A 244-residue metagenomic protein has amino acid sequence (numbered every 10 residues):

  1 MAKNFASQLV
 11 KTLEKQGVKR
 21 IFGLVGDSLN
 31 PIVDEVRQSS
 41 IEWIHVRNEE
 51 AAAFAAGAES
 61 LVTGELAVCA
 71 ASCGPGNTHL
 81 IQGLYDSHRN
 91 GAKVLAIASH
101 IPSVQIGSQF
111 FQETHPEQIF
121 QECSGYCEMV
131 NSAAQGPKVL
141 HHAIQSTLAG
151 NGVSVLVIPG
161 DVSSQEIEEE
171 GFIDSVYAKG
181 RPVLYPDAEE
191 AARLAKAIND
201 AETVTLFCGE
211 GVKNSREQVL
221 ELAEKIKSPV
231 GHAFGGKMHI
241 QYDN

Functional and structural regions predicted by a protein language model:
M1-N244: N-terminal alpha/beta PP-like core and its mobile active-site loop of ThDP/TPP-dependent enzymes
